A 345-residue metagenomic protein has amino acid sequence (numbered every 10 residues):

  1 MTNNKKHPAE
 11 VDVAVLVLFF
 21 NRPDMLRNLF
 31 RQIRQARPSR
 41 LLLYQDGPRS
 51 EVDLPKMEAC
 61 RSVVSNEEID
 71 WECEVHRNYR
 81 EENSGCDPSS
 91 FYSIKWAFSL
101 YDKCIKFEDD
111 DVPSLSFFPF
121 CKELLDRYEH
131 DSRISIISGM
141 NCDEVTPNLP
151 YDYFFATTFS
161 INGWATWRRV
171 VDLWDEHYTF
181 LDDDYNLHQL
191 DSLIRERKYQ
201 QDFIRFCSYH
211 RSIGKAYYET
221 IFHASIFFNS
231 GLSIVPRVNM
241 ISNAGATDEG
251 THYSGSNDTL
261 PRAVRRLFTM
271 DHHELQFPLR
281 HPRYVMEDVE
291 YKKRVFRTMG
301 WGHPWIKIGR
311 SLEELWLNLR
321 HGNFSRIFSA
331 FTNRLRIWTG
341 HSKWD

Functional and structural regions predicted by a protein language model:
T2-K106, D111-D345: Peripheral/terminal regions associated with large enzymatic or DNA-binding modules
